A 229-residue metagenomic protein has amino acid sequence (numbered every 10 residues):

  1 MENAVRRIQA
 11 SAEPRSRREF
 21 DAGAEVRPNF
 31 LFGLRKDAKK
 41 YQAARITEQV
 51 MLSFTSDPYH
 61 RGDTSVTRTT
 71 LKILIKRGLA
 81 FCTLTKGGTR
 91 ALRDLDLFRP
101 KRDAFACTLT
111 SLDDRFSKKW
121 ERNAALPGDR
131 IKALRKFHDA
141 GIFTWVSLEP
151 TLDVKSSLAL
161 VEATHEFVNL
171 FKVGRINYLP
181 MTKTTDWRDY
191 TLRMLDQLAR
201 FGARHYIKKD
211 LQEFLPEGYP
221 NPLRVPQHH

Functional and structural regions predicted by a protein language model:
M1-A104, T110-R115, D139, T184-T191: Conserved Radical SAM active-site core
Q49-M51, A80-C82, A104-A106, F143-S147 (+2 more regions): Structural preference for beta-strand elements that scaffold enzyme active sites
S53-Y59, D114-A124, I142-P150: Surface-exposed cleft-lining segments at the edges of enzyme active sites
T55-D57, K86-G88, T110-L112, E149-T151 (+2 more regions): Active-site beta-loop-alpha junctions enriched in small/polar residues
T67, P127-R130, S157, T191: Aromatic/hydrophobic pocket-lining residues that form the small-molecule binding cavity in soluble enzyme cores
N123-K136: Glycine-rich S-adenosyl-L-methionine
D139-G141, D153-H229: Auxiliary Fe-S-binding modules of radical SAM enzymes
